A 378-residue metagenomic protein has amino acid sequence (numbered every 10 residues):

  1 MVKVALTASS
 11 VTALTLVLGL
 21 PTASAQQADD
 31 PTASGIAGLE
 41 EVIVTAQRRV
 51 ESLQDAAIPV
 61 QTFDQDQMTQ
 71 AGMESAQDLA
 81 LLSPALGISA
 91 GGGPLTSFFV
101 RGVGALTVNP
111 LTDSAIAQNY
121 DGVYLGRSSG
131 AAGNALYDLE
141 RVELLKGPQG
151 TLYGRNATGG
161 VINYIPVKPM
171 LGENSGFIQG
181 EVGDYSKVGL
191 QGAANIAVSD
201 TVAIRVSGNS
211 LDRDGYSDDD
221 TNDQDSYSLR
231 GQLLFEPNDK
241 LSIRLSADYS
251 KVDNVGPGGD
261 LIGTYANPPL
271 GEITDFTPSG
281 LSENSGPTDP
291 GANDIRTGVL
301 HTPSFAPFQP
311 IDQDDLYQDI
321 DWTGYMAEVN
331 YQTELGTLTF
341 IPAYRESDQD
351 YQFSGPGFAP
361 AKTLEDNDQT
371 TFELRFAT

Functional and structural regions predicted by a protein language model:
M1-S34: Cleavable N-terminal targeting peptides that direct proteins into the secretory/outer-membrane pathway or into
Q26-Q27, Q47, Q54, Q149 (+2 more regions): Glutamine-centric residue-chemistry signal
G35-E173: Acidic, small-polar-rich N-terminal luminal/periplasmic segments of exported/outer-membrane proteins
R49-E51, P94, A105, V167 (+6 more regions): Structural signature of outer-membrane beta-barrel domains
R101, S207, I341: Short, acidic/hydrophobic/Gly-rich beta-strand patch recurrent on exposed beta strands that often constitutes part
L111, L190, V255-P257: Short, well-ordered secondary-structure micro-motifs
D113-A115, R127, Y137-K146, T151-L229 (+4 more regions): Outer-membrane beta-barrel translocator/receptor signature
Q224-A377: Outer-membrane beta-barrel domain signature, strongest for Gram-negative TonB-dependent receptors and also present
